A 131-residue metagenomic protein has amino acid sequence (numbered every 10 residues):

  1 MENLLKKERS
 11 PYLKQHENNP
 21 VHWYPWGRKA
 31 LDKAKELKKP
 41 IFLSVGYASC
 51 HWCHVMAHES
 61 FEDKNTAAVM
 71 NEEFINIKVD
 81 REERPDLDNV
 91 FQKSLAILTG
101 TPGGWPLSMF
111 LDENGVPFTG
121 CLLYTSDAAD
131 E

Functional and structural regions predicted by a protein language model:
E2-G27: N-terminal leader/targeting and pre-domain segments
K7, N18, L37, V45 (+2 more regions): A generic fold-level signal
Y12-E17, H51, I75-I77: Short, basic, glycine/proline-bearing loop/turn elements
W23-W26, W52, W105: Signature tryptophan residues that serve as conserved aromatic anchors
K29-D32, N65-P117: Thioredoxin-like thiol-disulfide oxidoreductase module
A30-E62: Local sequence-structure signature of Cys/Sec-based thiol-disulfide redox active-site neighborhoods
T119-C121: A structural microfeature
Y124-E131: Conserved small/polar residues in nucleotide/adenosyl-binding loops
